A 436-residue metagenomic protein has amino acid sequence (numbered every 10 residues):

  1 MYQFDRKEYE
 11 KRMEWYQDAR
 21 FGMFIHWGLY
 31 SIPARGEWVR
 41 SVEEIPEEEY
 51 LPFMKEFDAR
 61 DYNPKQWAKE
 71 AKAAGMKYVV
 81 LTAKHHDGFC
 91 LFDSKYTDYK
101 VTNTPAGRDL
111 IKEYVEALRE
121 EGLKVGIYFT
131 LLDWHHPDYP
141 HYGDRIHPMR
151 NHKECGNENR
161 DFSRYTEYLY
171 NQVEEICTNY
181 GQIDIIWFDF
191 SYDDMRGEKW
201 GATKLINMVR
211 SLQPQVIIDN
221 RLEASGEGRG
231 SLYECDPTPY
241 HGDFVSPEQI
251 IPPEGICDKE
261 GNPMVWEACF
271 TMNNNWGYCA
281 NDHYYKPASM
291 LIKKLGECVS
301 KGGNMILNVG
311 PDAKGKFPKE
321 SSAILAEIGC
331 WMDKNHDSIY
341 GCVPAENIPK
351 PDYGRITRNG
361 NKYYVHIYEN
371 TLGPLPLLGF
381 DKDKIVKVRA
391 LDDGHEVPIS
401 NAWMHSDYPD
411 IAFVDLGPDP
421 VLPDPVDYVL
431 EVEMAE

Functional and structural regions predicted by a protein language model:
M1-E436: Mature catalytic domains of secreted/periplasmic carbohydrate-active enzymes
